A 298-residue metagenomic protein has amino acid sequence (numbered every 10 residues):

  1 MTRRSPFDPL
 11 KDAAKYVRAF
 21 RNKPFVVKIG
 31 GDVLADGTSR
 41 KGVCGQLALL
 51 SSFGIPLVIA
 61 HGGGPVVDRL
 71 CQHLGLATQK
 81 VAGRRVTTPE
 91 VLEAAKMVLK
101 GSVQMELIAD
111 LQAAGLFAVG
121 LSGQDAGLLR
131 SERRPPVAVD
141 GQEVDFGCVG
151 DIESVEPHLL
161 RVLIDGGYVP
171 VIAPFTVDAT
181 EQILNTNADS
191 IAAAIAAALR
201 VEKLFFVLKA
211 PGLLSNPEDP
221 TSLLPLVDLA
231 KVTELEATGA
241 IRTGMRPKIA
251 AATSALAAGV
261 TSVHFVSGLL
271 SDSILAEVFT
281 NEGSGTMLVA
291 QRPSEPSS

Functional and structural regions predicted by a protein language model:
M1-L269, L275-A276, T280-E282, V289-S298: Nucleotide/pyrophosphate-binding catalytic subdomain
